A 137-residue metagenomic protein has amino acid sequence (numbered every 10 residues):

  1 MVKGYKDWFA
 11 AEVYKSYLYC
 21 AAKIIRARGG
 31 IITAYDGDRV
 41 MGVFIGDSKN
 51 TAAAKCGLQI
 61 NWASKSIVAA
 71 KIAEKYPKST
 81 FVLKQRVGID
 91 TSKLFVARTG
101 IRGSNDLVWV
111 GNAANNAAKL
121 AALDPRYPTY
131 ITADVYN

Functional and structural regions predicted by a protein language model:
M1, A34, F95-T99: Short acidic/His/Gly/Ser-rich catalytic and metal-binding motifs that mark active-site loops of diverse hydrolases
V2-V13, I32: Conserved catalytic/dimerization core of cyclic nucleotide/dinucleotide signaling enzymes
K6, D36-L83: Short helix/loop segment flanking the catalytic signature motif in cyclic-nucleotide metabolism enzymes
F9-R28, Q59-I60: Active-site-proximal alpha-helical element of nucleotidyl cyclase-like catalytic domains and analogous helices
A21-I45: Conserved helix-loop-beta segment at the catalytic/binding core of cyclic-nucleotide signaling proteins
I45-N50, R86-N105: Catalytic strand-loop-helix junctions within cyclic-nucleotide turnover domains
A73-K78, G88-K93, A122-N137: A short beta-strand->alpha-helix segment at the C-terminal rim of the class III nucleotidyl cyclase catalytic domain
V96-A121: Catalytic-core segments of nucleotide cyclases and related cyclic-nucleotide turnover enzymes
